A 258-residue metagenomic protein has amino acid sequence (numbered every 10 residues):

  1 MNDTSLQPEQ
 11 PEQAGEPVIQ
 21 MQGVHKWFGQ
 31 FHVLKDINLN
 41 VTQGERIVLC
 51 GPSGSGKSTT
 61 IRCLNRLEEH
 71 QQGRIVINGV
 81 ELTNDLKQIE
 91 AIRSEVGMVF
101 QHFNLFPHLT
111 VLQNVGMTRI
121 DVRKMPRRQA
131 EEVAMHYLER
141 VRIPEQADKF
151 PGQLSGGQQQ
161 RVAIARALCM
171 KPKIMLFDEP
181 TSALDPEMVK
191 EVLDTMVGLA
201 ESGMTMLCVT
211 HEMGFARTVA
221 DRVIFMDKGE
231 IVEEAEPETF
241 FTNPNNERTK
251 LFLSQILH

Functional and structural regions predicted by a protein language model:
M1-A14, T249: Pre-NBD coupling/linker segments of ABC/ABC-like ATPases
N2-D3, K228, E234, E238-H258: C-terminal boundary and immediately downstream tail of ABC-type ATPase nucleotide-binding domains
A14-P237: ABC family nucleotide-binding domain
